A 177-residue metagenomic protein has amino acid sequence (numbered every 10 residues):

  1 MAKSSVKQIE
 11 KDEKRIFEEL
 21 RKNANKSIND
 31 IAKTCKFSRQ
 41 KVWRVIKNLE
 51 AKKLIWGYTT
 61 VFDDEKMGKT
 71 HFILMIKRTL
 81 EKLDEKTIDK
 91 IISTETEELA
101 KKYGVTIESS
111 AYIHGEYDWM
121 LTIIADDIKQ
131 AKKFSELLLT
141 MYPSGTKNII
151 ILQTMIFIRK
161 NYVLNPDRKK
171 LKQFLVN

Functional and structural regions predicted by a protein language model:
M1-N177: A compositional/biophysical signature of low hydrophobicity enriched in polar/charged and small residues
